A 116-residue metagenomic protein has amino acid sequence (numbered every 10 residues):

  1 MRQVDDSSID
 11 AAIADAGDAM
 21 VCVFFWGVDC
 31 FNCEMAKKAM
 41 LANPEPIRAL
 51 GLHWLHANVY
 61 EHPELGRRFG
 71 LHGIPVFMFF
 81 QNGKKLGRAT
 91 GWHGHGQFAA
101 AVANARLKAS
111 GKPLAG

Functional and structural regions predicted by a protein language model:
M1-A19, A101-G116: N-terminal leader/targeting and pre-domain segments
R2-V4, F25, P44, R48-E64: Thiol-based oxidoreductase modules, predominantly thioredoxin-like and allied folds used for disulfide exchange
D10, F31, L86: Nucleotide phosphate-binding site architecture
A16-V28: Short active-site neighborhood of thiol/selenol oxidoreductases, capturing the structured segment around
C30-C33, F77: The canonical Cys-X-X-Cys-His
N32-R48: Typically the conserved alpha-helix immediately C-terminal to a functionally engaged Cys/Sec in thioredoxin-like
V59-F77, Q81: Mid-chain, well-packed structural core segment of small domains
G73, M78-A115: Non-catalytic, surface beta->alpha helical segment in thiol-disulfide oxidoreductase systems
